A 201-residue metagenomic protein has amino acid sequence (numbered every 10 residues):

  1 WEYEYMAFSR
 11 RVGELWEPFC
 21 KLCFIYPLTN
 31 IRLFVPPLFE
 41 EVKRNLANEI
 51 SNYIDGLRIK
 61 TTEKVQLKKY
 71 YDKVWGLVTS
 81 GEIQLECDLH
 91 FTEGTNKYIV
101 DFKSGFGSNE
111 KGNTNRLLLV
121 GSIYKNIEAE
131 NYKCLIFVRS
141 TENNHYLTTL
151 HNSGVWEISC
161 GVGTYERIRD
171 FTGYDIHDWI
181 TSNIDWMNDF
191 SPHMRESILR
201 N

Functional and structural regions predicted by a protein language model:
W1-T29, V35-P37: Nuclease catalytic cores
Y5-S9, D72-L77, D101-N109: Surface-exposed cleft-lining segments at the edges of enzyme active sites
F24, C87-G105: Conserved catalytic cores of phosphodiester-cleaving nucleases, focusing on short active-site segments
P36-E93: Active-site metal-binding core of divalent-cation-utilizing nuclease and nuclease-like domains
N96-I99, E130-V138: Hydrophobic beta-strand segments of well-ordered beta-sheets in folded domains
F106-R116, H145-Y146: Active-site-adjacent loop/helix micro-motif of nuclease/hydrolase catalytic cores
N113-N126: Short, charged, amphipathic alpha-helix that recurs within catalytic cores of restriction-modification and other
L135-N201: Domain-level recognition of nuclease-like catalytic cores that cleave nucleotide substrates
